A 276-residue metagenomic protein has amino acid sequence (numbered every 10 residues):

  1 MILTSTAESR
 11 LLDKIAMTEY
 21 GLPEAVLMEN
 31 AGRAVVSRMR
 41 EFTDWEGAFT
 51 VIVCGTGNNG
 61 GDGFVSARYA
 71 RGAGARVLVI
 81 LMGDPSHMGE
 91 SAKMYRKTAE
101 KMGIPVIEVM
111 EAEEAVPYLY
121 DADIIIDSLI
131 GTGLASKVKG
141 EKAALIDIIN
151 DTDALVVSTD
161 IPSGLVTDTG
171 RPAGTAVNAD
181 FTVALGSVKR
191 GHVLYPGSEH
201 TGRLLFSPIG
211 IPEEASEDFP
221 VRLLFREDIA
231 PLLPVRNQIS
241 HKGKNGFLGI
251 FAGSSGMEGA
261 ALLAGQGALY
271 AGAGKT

Functional and structural regions predicted by a protein language model:
M1-M82, G89, F181, H192-T276: Small-residue (G/A/S/T)-rich helix-start motifs and N-terminal tracts that mark the onset
S37-L129, K137-T159: Nucleotide and nucleotide-moiety/phosphate-recognizing core
R96, V116-P117, A173-T175, P196-G197 (+1 more regions): Short secondary-structure boundary/capping segments
A122-I124, L129-P220: Internal gly/pro-rich beta-alpha loop/helix module that stabilizes soluble enzyme cofactors or their anionic handles
